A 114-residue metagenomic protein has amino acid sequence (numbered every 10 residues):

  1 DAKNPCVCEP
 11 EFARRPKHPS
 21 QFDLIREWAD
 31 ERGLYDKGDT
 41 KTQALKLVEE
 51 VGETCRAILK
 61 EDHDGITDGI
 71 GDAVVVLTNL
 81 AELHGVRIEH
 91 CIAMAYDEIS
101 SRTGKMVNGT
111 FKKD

Functional and structural regions predicted by a protein language model:
D1-I70, V74-D114: Flexible "arm" and connector segments at domain edges
